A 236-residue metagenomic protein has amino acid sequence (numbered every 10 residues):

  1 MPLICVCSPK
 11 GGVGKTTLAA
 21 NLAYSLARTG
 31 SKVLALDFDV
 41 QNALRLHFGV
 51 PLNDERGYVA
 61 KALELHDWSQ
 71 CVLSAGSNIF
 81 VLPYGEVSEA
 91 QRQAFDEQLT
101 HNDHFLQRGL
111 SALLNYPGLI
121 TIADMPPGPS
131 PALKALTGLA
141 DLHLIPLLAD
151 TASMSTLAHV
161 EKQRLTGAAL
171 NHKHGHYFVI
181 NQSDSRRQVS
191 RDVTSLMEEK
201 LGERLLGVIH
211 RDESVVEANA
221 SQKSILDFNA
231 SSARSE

Functional and structural regions predicted by a protein language model:
P2-V40: Walker A/P-loop phosphate-binding motif and the immediately C-terminal alpha-helix
N21, S25, H47, A135: Active-site signature of alpha/beta-hydrolase-fold catalytic machinery across serine- and Asp/Cys-nucleophile hydrolases
R28-L34, N115-Y116, I120-H210: Conserved catalytic-core segment of NTP-binding enzymes
F38-V81, L206: Phosphate-binding loop that captures ATP/GTP phosphates
V50-D54, Q163-R164, T194-L196, K223-L226: Short, hinge-like loop/turn segments at secondary-structure boundaries
V81-S130: Cytosolic-facing regulatory segments adjacent to core modules
A90-Q91, R186-S190, V215-A218: Switch/connector loops and helix/strand junctions flanking conserved nucleotide-binding motifs in nucleotide-processing
A218-E236: C-terminal boundary of histidine-terminating zinc-finger modules
